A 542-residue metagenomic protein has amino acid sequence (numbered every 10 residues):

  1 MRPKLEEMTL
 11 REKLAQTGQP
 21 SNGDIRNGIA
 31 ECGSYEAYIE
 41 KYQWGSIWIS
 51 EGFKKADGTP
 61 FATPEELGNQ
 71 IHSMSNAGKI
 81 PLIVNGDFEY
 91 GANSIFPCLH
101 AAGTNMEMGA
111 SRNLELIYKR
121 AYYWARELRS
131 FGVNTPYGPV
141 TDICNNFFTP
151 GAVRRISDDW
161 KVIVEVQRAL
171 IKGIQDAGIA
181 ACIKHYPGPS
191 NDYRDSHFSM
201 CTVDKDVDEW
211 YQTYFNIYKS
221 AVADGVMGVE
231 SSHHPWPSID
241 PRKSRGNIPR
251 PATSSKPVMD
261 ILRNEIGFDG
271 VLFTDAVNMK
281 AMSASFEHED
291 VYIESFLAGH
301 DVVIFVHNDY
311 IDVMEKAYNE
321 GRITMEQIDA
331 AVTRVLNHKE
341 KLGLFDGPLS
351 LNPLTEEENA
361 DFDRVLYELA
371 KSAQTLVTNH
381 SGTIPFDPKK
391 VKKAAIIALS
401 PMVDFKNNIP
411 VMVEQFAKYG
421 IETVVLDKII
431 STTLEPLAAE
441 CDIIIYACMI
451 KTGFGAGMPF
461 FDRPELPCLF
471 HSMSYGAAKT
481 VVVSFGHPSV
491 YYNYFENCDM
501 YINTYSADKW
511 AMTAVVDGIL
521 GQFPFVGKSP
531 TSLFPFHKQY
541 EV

Functional and structural regions predicted by a protein language model:
M1-G45, I49-K54, S254-S255, S285-V542: Preference for extracellular/luminal or secreted protein segments
E6-T9, I25, S34-Y38, T59-A77 (+6 more regions): Second-shell residues forming the walls of enzyme active-site clefts
L82-V84, T135, A181, L272 (+2 more regions): Hydrophobic beta-strand scaffold residues
V84-I95, N134-C144, I183-P189, G486-S489: Short glycine-enriched loops at secondary-structure junctions
N93-P97, C144-T149, S190-D195, P237-P241 (+3 more regions): Short acidic/His/Gly/Ser-rich catalytic and metal-binding motifs that mark active-site loops of diverse hydrolases
A101-R112: A charged helix-plus-loop insertion that forms the helical arch/lid used to bind and gate nucleic-acid substrates
R112-V133, Y214: Alpha-helical scaffold segments that flank or form the walls of functional sites
